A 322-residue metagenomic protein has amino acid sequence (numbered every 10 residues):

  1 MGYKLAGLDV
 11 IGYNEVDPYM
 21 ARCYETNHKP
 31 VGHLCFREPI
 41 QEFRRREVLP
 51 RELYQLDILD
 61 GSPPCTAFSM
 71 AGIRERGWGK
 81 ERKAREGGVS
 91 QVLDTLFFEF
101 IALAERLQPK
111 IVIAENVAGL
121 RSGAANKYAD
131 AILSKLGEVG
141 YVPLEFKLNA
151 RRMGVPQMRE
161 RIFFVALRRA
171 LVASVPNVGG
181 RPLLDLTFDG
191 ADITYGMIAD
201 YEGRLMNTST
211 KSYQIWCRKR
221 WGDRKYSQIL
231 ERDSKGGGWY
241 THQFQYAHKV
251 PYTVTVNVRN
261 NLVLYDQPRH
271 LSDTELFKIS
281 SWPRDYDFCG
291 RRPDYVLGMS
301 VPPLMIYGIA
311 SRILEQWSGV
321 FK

Functional and structural regions predicted by a protein language model:
M1-I111, A118-S122, K127-A129: Core alpha/beta nucleotide-donor-binding catalytic domains of modification enzymes
M1-V10, R82, K135-V139, Q157-K322: S-adenosyl-L-methionine-dependent DNA methyltransferase catalytic core
I40-V48, K147-A150, G237-W239: Short alpha-helical segments and helix-capping/turn motifs at coil-helix boundaries
R51, G154-Q157: Short glycine-biased active-site loop of nucleotidyltransferases that positions the nucleotide triphosphate and helps
I113-A114, L144-K147, T253: A structural signal for short, well-ordered beta-strand segments and their strand-loop junctions that often border
N116-R121, P293, L297: Conserved short loop/turn motifs at secondary-structure junctions
A118, G140-R152: Conserved S-adenosyl-L-methionine
A129-P143: Conserved Class I S-adenosyl-L-methionine
